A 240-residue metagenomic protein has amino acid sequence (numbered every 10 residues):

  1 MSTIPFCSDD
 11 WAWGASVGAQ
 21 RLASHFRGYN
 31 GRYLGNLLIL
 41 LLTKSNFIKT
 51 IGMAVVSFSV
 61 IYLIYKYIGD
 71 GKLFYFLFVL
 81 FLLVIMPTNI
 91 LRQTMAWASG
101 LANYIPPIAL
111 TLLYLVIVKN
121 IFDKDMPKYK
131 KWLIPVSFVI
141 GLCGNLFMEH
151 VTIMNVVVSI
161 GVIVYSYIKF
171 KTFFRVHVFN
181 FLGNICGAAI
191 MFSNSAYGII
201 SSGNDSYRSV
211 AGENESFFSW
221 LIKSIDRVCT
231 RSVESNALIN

Functional and structural regions predicted by a protein language model:
S2-I48, A98, E149-V157, V164-N240: Transmembrane catalytic cores of multi-pass membrane glycosyltransferases and polysaccharide-assembly enzymes
N30, L34, I51-S59, L101-Y114 (+1 more regions): Membrane-embedded alpha-helical segments of multi-pass membrane proteins, especially the transmembrane helices
A54-F76, L113: Transmembrane-helix motifs of polytopic, lipid-linked glycan transferases
Y62-G69, P87-T88, V116-D125, I160-K171: Structural signal for the C-terminal ends of transmembrane alpha-helices and the immediately following loop
D70-V79, Y129-L133, F173-N180: Membrane-interfacial loop-to-transmembrane alpha-helix junctions, especially the N-terminal start
F81-K119: Membrane-interface micro-motifs in multi-pass membrane enzymes
F81-N89, G141-N145, G183-S193: Aromatic-anchored segments of alpha-helical transmembrane domains
W132-N155: Membrane-interface alpha helices of multi-pass inner-membrane proteins
